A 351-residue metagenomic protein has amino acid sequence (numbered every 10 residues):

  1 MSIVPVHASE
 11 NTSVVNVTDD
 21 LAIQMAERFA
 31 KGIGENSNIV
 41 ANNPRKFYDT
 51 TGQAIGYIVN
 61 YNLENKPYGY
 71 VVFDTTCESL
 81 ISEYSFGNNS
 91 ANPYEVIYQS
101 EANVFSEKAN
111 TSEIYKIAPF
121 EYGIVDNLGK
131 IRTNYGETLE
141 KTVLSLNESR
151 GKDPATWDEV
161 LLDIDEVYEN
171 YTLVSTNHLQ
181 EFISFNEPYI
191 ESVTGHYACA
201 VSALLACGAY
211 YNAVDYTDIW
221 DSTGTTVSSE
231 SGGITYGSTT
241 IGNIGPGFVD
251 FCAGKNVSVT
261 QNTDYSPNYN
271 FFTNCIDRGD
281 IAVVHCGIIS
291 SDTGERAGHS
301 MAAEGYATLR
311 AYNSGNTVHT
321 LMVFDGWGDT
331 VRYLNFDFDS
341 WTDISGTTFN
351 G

Functional and structural regions predicted by a protein language model:
M1-V15: Sec-dependent signal peptide cleavage junction
N16, Y61, N65-E107, F271: Long, charged/polar, surface-exposed segments that mediate recognition or autoinhibition
I23, E27-N42, F47-Y48, E83 (+3 more regions): Active-site-adjacent structural segments surrounding the nucleophilic cysteine of cysteine proteases and isopeptidases
S37, P44-P67, S112, Y265-M322: Active-site-adjacent substructure of cysteine-protease-like catalytic cores
N60-K66, T75-C77, I117-E121, V125-R132 (+3 more regions): Short, flexible beta-strand-to-coil junctions
F73, C199, F248, A303 (+1 more regions): Terminal peptide-recognition signature
E107-I117, N127-L128, I288-G351: Active-site signature of cysteine proteases
V193-V201, L205-V284, I289-D292, A297: Catalytic cores of extracellular degradative/oxidative enzymes
